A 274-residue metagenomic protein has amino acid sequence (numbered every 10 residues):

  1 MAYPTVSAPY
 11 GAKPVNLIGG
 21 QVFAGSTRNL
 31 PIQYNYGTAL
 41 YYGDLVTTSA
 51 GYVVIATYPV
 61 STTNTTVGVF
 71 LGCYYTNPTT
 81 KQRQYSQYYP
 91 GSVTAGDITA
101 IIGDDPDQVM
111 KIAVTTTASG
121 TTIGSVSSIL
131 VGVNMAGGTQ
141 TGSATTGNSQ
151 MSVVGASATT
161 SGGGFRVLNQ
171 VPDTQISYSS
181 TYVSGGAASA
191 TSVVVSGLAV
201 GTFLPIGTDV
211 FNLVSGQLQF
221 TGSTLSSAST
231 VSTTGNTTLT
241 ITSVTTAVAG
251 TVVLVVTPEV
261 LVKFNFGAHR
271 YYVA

Functional and structural regions predicted by a protein language model:
M1-S184, S196-A199, P205-D209, L213-S227 (+2 more regions): Surface-exposed, low-hydrophobicity beta-strand/loop segments enriched in small/polar/acidic residues
G186-V194, V231-T240: Ser/Thr- and Asn-enriched, surface-exposed coil loops between beta-strands
